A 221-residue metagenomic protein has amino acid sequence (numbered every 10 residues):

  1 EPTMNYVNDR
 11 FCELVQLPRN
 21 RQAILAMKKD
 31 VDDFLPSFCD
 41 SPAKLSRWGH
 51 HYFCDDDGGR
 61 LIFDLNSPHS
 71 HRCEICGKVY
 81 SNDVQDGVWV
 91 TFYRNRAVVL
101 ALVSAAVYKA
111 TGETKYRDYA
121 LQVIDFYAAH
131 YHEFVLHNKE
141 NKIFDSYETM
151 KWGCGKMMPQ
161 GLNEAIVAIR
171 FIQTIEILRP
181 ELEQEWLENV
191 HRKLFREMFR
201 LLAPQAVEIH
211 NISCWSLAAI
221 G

Functional and structural regions predicted by a protein language model:
E1-E208, C214-G221: Extracellular glycan-targeting catalytic surfaces
